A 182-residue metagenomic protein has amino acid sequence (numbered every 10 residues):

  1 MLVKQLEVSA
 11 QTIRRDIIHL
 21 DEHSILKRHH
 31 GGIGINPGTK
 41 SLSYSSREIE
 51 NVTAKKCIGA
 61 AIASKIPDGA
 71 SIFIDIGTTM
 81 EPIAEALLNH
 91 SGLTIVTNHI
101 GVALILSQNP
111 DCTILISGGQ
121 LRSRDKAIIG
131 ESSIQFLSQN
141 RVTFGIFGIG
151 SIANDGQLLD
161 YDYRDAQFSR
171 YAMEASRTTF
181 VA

Functional and structural regions predicted by a protein language model:
M1, E7-S9, A103-A182: Conserved phosphate- and dinucleotide-binding cores of soluble alpha/beta proteins, encompassing both enzyme active
K4-I76, A84-H90, V96, I100 (+1 more regions): HTH-adjacent hinge/linker in prokaryotic transcriptional regulators
E48-V52, I72-F73, L93, L121-K126 (+1 more regions): Short, flexible loop segments at the rims of nucleotide/cofactor-binding pockets, characterized by
M80: Conserved SAM/SAH-binding loop
T94-I95, F144: A residue-level structural signature of the nucleotidyltransferase/glycosyltransferase Rossmann-like core
